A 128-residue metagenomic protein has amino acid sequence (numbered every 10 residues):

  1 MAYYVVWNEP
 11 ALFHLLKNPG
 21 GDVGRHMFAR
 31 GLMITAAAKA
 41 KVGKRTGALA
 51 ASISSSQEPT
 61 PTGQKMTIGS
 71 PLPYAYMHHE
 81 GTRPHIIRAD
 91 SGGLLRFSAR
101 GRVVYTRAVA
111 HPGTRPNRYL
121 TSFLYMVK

Functional and structural regions predicted by a protein language model:
M1-K128: Short, Lys/Arg-rich flexible segments
